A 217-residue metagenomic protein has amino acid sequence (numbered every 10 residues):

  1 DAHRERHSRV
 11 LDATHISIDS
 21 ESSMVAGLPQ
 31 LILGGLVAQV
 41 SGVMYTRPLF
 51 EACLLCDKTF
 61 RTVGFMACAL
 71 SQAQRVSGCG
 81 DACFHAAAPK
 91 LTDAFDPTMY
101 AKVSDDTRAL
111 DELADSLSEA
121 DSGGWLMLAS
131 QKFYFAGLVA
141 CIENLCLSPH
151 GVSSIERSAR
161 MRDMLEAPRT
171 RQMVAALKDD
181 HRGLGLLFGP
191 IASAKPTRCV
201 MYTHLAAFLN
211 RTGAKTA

Functional and structural regions predicted by a protein language model:
D1-C79, A86-Y100: Donor-binding/catalytic cores of nucleotide-activated saccharide and glycerol-phosphate transferases/polymerases
S23, G27-L28, W125, R160 (+1 more regions): Exposed alpha-helical structural elements
Q39, S104-T107, K132, K178: Alpha-helix N-cap/helix-start motif at coil-to-helix transitions, marked by capping-box chemistry
C56, A120-W125: Inter-helical turn/loop segments and adjacent helix faces that build the functional surface of alpha-helical bundle
D81-P89, A94-S122, A140, N144-R171: Catalytic core of nucleotide-sugar-dependent glycosyltransferases
G124-E143: Amphipathic alpha-helical protein-interaction segments enriched in hydrophobic
L147-A217: Membrane-interface aromatic/basic loop that binds lipid-linked glycans or pyrophosphate carriers, typified by
